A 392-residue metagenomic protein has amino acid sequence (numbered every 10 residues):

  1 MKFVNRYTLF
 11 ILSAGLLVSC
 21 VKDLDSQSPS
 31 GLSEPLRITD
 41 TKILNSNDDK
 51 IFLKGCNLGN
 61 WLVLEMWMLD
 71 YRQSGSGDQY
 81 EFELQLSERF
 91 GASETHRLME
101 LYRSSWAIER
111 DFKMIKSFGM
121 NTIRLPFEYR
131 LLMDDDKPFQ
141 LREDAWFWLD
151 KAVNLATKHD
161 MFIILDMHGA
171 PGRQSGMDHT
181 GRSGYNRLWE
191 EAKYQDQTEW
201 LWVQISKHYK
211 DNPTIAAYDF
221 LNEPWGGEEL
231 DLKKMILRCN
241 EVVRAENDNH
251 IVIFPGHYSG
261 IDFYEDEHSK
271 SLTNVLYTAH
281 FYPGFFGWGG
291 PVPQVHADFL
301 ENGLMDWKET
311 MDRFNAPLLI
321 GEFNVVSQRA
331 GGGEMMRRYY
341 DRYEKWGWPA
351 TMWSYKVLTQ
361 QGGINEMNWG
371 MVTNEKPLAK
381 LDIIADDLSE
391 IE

Functional and structural regions predicted by a protein language model:
M1-L9: Bacterial N-terminal signal peptides that target proteins for export
T8-S19: Bacterial N-terminal signal peptides
L16, I163-I164, L319, T351: Conserved Rossmann-like nucleotide-binding pocket used by diverse enzymes that bind dinucleotide cofactors
S19-S30: Bacterial Sec-dependent N-terminal signal peptides
G31-S33, T39-K42, N47-L53, N57-I251 (+1 more regions): Active-site mouth of glycoside hydrolases
P35-L36, D196-A217, L221-P349, N365-D382: Extracellular glycoside hydrolase catalytic/binding regions
L132-D135, F286-W288, Q361: A short acidic, helix-capping loop that chelates divalent metal ions and anchors anionic groups
N222-E223, V357-Q360: Histidine-bearing beta->alpha loop at or near hydrolase active sites
